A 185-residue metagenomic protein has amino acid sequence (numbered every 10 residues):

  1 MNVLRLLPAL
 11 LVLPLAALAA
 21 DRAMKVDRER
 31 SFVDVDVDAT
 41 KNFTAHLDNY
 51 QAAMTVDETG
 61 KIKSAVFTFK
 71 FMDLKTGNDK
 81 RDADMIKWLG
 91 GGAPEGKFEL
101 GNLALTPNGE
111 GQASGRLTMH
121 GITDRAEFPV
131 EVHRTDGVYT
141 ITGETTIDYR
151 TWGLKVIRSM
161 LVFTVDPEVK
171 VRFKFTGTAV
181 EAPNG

Functional and structural regions predicted by a protein language model:
M1-P8: Bacterial N-terminal signal peptides that target proteins for export
L10-A19: Hydrophobic h-region of N-terminal signal peptides that target proteins for export in Gram-negative bacteria
A19-G185: Low-complexity, acidic/polar, glycine-enriched regions of mature
